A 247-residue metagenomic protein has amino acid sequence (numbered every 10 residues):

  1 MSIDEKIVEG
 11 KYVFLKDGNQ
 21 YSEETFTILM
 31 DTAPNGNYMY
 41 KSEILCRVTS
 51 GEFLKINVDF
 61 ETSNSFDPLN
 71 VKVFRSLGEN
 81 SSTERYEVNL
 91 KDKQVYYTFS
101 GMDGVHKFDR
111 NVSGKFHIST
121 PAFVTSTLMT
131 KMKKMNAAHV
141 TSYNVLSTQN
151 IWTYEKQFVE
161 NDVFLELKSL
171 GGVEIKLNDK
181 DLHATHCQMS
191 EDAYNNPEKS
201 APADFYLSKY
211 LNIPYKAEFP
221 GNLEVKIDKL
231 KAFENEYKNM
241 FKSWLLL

Functional and structural regions predicted by a protein language model:
M1-N57, S63, V71, G78-R85 (+4 more regions): N-terminal cleavable signal peptides for secretion/export
S2-G10, N35-K41, S65-K72, K93-V95 (+2 more regions): Short, hydrophobic/aromatic-rich segments at coil-to-beta transitions
S2-Y21, K91-H183: Solvent-exposed helix/loop surface patches that form functional interfaces
L45-R47, V73-T83, S100-H106, F219-V225: Short, solvent-exposed aromatic-acidic interface loops
S50-F53, E79-V88, H106-V112, V225-L230: A short, polar/proline- and glycine-enriched secondary-structure boundary/capping micro-motif
T62, I175-K176, Y206-S208: Hydrophobic alpha-helical segments, especially N-terminal targeting/anchoring helices
S63-L69, S113-S126, Y210-K216, F233-M240: Short, surface-exposed linear segments at secondary-structure transitions and domain or protein termini
H183-L247: C-terminal structured interaction module
